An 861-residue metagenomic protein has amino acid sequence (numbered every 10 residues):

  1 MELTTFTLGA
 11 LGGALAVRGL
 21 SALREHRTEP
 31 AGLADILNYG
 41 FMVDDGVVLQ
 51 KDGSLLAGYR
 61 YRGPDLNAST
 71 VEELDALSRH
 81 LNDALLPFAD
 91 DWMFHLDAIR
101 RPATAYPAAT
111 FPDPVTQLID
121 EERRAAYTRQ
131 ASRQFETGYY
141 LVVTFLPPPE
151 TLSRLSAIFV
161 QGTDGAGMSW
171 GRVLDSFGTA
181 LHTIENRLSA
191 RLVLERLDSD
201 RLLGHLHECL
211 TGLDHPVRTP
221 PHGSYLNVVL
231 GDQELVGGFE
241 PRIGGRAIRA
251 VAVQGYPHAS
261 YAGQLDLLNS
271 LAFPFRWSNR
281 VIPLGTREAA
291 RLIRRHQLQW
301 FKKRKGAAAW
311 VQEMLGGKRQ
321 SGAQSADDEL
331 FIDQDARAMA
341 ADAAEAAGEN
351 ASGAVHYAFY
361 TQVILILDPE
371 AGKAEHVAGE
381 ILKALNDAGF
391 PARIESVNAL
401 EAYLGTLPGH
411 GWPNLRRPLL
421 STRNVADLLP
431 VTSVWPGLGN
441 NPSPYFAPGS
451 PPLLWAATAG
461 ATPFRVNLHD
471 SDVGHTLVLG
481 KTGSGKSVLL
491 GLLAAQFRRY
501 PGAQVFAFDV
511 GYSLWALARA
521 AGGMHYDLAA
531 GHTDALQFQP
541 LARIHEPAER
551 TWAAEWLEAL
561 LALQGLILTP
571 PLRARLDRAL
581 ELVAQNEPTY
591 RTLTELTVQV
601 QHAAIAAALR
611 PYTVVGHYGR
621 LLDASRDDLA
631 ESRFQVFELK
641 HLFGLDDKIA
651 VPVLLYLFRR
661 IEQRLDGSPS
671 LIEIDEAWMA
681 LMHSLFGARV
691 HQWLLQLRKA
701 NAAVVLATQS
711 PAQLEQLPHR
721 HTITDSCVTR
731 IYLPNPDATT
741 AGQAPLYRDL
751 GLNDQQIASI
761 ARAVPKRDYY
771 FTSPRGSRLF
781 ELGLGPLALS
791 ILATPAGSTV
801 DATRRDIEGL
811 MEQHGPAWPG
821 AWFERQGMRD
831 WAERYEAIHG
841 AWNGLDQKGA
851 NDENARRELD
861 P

Functional and structural regions predicted by a protein language model:
E2-V434: Extended, folded cores of ATP/NTP-driven motor/assembly subunits in large transport and secretion machines
P64-L66, R100-R101, P147-P149, G511-L514 (+9 more regions): Conserved nucleotide-binding/hydrolysis micro-motifs of P-loop NTPases
V71-P87, A289-R291, P391, A402-F464 (+7 more regions): P-loop NTPase motor domains
D470, T482: The conserved Walker
V478: Hydrophobic anchor at the beta1->P-loop junction of P-loop NTPases
S484-Q539: Walker A/P-loop NTP-binding active-site region of P-loop NTPases, recognizing the glycine-rich GxxxxGKT/S
G523-D527, H719-L733: A short helix-turn-beta junction within AAA+ P-loop NTPase domains corresponding to the substrate/partner-engaging
L750-D806: Conserved P-loop NTPase
